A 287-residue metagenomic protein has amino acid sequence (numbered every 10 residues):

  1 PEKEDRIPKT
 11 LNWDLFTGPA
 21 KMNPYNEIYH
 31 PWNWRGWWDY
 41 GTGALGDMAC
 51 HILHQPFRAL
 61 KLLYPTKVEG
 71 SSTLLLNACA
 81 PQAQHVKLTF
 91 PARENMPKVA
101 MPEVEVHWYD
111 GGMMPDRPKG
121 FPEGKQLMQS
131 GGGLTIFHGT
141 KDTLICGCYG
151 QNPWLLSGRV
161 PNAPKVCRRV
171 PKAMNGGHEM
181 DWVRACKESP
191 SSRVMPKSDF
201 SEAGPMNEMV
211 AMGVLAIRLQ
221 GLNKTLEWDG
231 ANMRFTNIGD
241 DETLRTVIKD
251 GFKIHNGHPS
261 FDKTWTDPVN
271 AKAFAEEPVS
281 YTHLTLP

Functional and structural regions predicted by a protein language model:
P1-Y64, E202, M206: Mid-domain beta-loop-alpha active-site segment that forms a flexible, acidic cofactor/metal-binding surface
F16, T282-P287: Conserved small/polar residues in nucleotide/adenosyl-binding loops
L45-M48, L53, F57-L60, Y64-L284: Glycine-enriched catalytic-core subsegment of oxygenase/oxidase enzymes
